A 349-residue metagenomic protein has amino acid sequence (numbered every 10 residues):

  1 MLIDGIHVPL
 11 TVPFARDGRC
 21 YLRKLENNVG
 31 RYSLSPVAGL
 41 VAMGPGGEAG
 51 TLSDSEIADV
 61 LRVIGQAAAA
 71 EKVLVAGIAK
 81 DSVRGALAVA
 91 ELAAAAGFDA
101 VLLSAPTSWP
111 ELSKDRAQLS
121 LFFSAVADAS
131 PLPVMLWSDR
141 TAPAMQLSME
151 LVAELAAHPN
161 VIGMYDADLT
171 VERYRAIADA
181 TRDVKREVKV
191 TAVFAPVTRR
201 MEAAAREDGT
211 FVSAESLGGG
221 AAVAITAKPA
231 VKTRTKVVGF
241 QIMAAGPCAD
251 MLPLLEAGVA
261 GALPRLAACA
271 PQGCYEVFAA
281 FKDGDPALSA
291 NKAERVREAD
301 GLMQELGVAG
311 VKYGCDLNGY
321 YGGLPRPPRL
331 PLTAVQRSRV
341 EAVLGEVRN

Functional and structural regions predicted by a protein language model:
M1-Q146: Active-site beta->alpha loop and helix N-cap motifs at the rims of alpha/beta catalytic domains
V8, A279, K312-D316: Generic alpha-helical structural context detector
F14, S33, A68, K72 (+5 more regions): Structural signal for hydrophobic packing residues in well-ordered secondary-structure cores of soluble enzyme domains
G18, Y32, I64, A93 (+7 more regions): Conserved, mostly hydrophobic/aromatic
K24-N27, R31, D59, V63 (+6 more regions): A non-catalytic, amphipathic alpha-helix used as a structural packing/dimerization or gating element in enzyme scaffolds
I57, L61, A86, Y174 (+3 more regions): A general structural signal for well-ordered alpha-helical segments in protein cores
A125-D128, R140-R295, D300, Q304: Catalytic alpha/beta core domains of metabolic enzymes, predominantly
A309-N349: C-terminal extensions of enzymes
